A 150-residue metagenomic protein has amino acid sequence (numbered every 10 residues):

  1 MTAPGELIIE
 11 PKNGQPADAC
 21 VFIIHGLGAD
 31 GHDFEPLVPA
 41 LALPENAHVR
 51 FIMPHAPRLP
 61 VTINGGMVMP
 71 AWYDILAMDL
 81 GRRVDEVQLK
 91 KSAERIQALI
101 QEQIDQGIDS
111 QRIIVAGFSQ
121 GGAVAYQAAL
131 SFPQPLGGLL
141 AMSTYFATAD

Functional and structural regions predicted by a protein language model:
T2-I114: Serine-hydrolase catalytic machinery in alpha/beta-hydrolase-like enzymes
I104, D109-D150: Primarily recognizes the serine-hydrolase "nucleophile elbow" in alpha/beta-hydrolase and SGNH/GDSL folds
